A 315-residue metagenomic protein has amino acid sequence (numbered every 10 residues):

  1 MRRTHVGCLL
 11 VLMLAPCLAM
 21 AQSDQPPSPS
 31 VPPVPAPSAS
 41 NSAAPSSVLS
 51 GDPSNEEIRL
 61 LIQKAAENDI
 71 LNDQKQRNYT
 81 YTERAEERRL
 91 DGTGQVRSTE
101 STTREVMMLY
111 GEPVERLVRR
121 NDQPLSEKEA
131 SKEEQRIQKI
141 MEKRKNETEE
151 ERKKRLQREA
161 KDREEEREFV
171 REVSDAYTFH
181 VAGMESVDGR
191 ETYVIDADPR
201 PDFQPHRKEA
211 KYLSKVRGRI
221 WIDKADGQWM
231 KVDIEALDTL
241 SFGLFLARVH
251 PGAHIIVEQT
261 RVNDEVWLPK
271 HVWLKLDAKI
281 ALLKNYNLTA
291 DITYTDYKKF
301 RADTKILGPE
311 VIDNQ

Functional and structural regions predicted by a protein language model:
M1-T4: Positively charged n-region of N-terminal signal peptides that target proteins for export
G7-C17: Bacterial N-terminal signal peptides
L18-Q22: Bacterial Sec-dependent N-terminal signal peptides
S23-R217, K224-M230, E235-A253, E258-K270 (+1 more regions): Structured extracytoplasmic
